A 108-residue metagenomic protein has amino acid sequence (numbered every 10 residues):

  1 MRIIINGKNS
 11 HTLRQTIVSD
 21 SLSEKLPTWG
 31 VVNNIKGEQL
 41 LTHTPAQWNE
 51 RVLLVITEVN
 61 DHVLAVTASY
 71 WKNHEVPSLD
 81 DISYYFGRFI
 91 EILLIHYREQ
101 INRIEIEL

Functional and structural regions predicted by a protein language model:
M1-T44: Negatively charged, low-complexity tracts enriched in Asp/Glu with abundant Ser/Thr
S23-P27, A46-E50, L94-E99: Short secondary-structure junctions
W29-N33, L54, I101-L108: Generic structural motif
G30-N34, A68-W71, I92-R98: Short, surface-exposed, polar/charged, turn-prone segments marking secondary-structure boundaries
T42-I56: Short, solvent-exposed beta-alpha or beta-beta edge segments that form flexible loop/patches at the rim of ligand
V52-L79: Intrinsically disordered, low-complexity regulatory segments enriched in Ser/Thr/Pro and charged residues
P77-L108: A conserved amphipathic terminal alpha-helix motif
